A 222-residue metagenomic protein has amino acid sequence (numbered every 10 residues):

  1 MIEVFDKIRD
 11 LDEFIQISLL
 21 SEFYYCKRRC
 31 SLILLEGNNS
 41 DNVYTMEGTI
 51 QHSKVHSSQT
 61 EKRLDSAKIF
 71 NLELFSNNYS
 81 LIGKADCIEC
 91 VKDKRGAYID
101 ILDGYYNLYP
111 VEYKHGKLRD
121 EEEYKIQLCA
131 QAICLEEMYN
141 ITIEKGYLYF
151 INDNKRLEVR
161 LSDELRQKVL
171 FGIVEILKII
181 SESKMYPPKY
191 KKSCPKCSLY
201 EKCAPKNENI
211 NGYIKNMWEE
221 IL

Functional and structural regions predicted by a protein language model:
M1-P110, I210, E219-L222: Metal-dependent nuclease catalytic cores that hydrolyze phosphodiester bonds in DNA/RNA, characterized by
D10-L20, E123, M185-K192: Structural motif
Y25, D86, A130, S193-K196 (+1 more regions): Generic detector of isolated residues embedded in canonical secondary-structure elements
C26-R28, I33, E47, V55 (+7 more regions): Generic signature of intrinsically disordered, low-complexity segments enriched in small/polar residues
D65-E175: Mg2+/Mn2+-dependent nuclease catalytic core
E136-L222: Metal-dependent nuclease catalytic regions and adjoining charged, substrate-binding loops involved in nucleic-acid end
